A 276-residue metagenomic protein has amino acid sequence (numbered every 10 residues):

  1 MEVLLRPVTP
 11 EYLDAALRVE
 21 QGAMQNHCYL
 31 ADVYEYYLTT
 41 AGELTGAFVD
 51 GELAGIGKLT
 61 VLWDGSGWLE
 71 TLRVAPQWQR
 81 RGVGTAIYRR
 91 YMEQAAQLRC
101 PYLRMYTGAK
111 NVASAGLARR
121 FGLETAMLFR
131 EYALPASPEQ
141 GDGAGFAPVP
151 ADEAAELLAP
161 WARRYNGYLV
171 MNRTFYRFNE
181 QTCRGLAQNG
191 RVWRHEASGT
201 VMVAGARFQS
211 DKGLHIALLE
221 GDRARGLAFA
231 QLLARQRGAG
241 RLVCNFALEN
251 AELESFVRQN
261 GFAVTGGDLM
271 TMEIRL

Functional and structural regions predicted by a protein language model:
L13, E20-K58, R164-R194: Active-site rim helix/loop that mediates acceptor-substrate recognition in acyltransferases
G46, E52-T60, W68, R73 (+1 more regions): Conserved beta-strand in the GNAT
V61-L69, Q79, V203-A217, V264-D268: A conserved beta-turn-beta hairpin within the catalytic core of GNAT-like acetyltransferases that forms part
V74, R80-Q94, G116, R120 (+1 more regions): Conserved acetyl-CoA-binding loop-helix of GNAT-fold acetyltransferases
T85, A109-M127, E249-V264: Conserved active-site alpha-helix within GNAT-family acetyltransferase domains
A95-K110, R237-A247: Conserved GNAT acetyl-CoA-binding A-motif
R104-T107, E124-P138, A263-I274: Conserved catalytic-core motifs of GNAT/GCN5-like acyltransferases
F121-S210: Amide-forming acyltransferase catalytic core, primarily the GNAT-like/NAT-type and related acyltransferase folds
